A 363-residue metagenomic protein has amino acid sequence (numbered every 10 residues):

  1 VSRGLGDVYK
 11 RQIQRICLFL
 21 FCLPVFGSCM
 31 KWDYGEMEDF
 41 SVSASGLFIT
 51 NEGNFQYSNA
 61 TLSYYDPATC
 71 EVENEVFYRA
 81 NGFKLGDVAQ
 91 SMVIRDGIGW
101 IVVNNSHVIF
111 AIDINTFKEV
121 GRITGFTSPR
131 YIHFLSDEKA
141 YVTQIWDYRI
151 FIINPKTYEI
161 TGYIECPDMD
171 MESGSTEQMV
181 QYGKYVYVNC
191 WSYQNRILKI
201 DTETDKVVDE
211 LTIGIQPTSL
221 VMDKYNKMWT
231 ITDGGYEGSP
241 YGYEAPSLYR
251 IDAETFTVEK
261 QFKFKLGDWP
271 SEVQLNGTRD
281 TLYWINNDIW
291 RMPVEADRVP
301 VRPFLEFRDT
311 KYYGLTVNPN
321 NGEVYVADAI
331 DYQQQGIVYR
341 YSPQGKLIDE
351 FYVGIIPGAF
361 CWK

Functional and structural regions predicted by a protein language model:
V1-Y9: Single conserved hydrophobic/aromatic residue that forms the stacking wall/gate of nucleotide- or nucleobase-binding
V8-Q12, F360: Low-complexity, intrinsically disordered or weakly predicted helical/coil tracts enriched in serine/threonine
I13-F19: Sec-dependent signal peptide recognition, specifically the positively charged N-region followed immediately by
V25-S28: C-terminal motif of bacterial Sec signal peptides marking the signal peptidase cleavage site
M30-K363: Predominantly soluble domains enriched in secretory-pathway, periplasmic, or organellar proteins
